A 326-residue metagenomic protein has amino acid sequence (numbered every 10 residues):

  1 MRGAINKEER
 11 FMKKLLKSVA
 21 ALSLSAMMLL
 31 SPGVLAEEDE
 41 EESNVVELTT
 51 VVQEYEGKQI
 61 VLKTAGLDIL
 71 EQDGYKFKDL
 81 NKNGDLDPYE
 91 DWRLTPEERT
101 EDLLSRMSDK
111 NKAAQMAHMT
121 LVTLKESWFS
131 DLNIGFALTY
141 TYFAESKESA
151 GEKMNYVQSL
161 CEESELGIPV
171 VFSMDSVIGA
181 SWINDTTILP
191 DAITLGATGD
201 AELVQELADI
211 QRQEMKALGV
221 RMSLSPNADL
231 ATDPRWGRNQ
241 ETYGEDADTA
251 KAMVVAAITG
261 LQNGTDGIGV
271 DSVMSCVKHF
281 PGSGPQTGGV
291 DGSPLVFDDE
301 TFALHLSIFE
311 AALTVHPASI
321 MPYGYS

Functional and structural regions predicted by a protein language model:
M1-F11: Short, Lys/Arg-enriched N-terminal segments with co-localized hydrophobic residues within the first ~10-30 amino acids
K7, L29, G33, E37: An acidic-aromatic pocket/loop used at catalytic or ligand-binding sites
F11-A20: Bacterial N-terminal signal peptides that target proteins for export
A20-L29: Hydrophobic helical h-region of N-terminal Sec-dependent signal peptides in bacterial secretory/periplasmic proteins
A36-S326: Glycoside hydrolase catalytic-domain context in secreted enzymes
